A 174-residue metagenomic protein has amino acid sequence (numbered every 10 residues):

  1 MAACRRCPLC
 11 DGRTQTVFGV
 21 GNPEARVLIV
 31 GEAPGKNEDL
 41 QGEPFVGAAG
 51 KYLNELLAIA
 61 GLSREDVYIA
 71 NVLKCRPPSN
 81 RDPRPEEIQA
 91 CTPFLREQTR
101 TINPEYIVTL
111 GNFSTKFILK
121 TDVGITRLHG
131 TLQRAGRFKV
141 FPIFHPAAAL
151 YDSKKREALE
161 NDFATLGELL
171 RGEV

Functional and structural regions predicted by a protein language model:
M1-V174: A polyanion-binding, active-site-adjacent surface
